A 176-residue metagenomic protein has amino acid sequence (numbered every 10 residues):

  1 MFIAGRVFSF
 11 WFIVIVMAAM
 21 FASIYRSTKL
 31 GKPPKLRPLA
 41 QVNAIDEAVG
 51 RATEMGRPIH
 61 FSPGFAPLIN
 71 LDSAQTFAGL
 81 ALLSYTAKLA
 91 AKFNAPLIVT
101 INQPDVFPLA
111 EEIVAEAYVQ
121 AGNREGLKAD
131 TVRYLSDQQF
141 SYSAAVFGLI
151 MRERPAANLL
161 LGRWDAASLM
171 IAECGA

Functional and structural regions predicted by a protein language model:
M1-G5: Short, strongly hydrophobic alpha-helical membrane anchors
I13-Y25: Hydrophobic core segments of alpha-helical transmembrane domains in multi-pass membrane transport and ion-translocation
A22-N43: Transmembrane-cytosolic junction motif
R37-E54, P58: Membrane-cytosol interface motif
A48, A74-N94: Histidine-anchored nucleotide/phosphate-binding helix
G64-I69, Q75-T76, L80, Q103-F107 (+1 more regions): Gly/Ser/Thr-rich loops at beta-strand to alpha-helix junctions that form or flank small-molecule/cofactor-binding
L89-A91, A95-S143: Long, charge-dense
Y134-G175: Soluble extracytoplasmic domains of inner/organellar membrane proteins
